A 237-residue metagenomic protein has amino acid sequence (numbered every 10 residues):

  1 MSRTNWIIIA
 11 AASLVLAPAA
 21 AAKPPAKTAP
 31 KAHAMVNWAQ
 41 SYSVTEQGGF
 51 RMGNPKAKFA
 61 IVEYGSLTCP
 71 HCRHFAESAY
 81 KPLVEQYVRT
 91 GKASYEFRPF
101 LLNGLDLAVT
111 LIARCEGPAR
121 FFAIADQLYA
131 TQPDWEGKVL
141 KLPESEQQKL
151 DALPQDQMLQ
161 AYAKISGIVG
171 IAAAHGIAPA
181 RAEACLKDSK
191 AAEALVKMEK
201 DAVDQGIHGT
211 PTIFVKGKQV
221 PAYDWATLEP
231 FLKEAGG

Functional and structural regions predicted by a protein language model:
S2-L107, E199, V203-D204, G237: Extracytoplasmic thiol/disulfide redox context detector
R3-I8, A22-H33, S66, D156-G237: C-terminal cap of thioredoxin/glutaredoxin-like
W38, C115-E116, C185, Q205: Functionally engaged cysteine thiol sites
W38-A39, W135, W225: Tryptophan-centered motif/residue detector
E46, M52-N54, L102, T131 (+3 more regions): Generic structural "secondary-structure junction" signal
V62-Y64, E146-K149, G176-P179: A short alpha-helix capping/helix-coil boundary motif
L67-T68, R73-Q160: Structural alpha/beta surface segment adjacent to cysteine/selenocysteine redox centers across thiol/disulfide enzymes
